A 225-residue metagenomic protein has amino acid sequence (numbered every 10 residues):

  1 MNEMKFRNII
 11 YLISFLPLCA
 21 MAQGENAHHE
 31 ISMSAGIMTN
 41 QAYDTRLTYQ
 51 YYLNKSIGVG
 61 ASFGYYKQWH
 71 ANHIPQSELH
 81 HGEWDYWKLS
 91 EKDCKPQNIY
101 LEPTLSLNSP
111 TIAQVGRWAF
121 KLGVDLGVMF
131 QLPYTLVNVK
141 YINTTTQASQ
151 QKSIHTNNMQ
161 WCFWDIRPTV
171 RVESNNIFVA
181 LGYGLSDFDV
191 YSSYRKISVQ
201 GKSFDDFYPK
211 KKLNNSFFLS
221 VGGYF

Functional and structural regions predicted by a protein language model:
M1-A27, F225: Cleavable N-terminal export/targeting peptides
A22-K67, N72-H73, S220-Y224: Short glycine/proline- and aromatic-enriched beta-strand/turn motifs that initiate or cap beta-hairpins
Q23-E30, S77-K88, I142-K152, S198-K202: Flexible, solvent-exposed coil segments and beta strand-coil junctions, predominantly the extracellular/periplasmic
A27-H29, Q41-T45, K95-L101, W118-F120 (+3 more regions): Residues that define the transmembrane beta-barrel architecture of outer-membrane proteins
S32-A35, Y86-C94, Q150-N157, S203-P209: Extracellular loop and loop/strand-boundary signature of outer-membrane beta-barrel proteins
I37-T48, H73-P75, L89, N157-M159 (+1 more regions): Surface-exposed strand-loop-strand hairpins of Gram-negative outer-membrane beta-barrel proteins
Y51-T146, W161-R167, G223: Gram-negative (and chloroplast) outer-membrane scaffold detector with strong preference for beta-barrel transmembrane
I166-F225: Predominantly the C-terminal beta-signal and adjacent terminal strand-loop region of outer-membrane beta-barrel
